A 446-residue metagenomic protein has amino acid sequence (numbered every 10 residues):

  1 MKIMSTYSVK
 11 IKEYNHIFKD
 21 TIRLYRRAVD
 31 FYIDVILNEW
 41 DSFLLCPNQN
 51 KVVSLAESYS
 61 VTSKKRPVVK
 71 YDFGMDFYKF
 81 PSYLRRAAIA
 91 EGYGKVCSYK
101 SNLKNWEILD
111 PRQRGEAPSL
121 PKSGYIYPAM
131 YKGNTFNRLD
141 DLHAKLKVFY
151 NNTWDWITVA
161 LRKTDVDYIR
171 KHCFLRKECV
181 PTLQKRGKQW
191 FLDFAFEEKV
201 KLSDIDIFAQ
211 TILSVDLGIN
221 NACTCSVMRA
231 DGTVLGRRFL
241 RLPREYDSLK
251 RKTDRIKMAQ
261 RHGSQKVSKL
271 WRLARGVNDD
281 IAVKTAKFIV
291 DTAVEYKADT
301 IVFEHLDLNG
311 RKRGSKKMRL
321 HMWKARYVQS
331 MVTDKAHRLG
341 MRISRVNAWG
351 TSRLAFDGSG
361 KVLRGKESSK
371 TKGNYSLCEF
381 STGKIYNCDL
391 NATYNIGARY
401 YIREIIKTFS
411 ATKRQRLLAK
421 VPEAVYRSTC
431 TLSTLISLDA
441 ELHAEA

Functional and structural regions predicted by a protein language model:
M1-H16, D155-T164, R238-L242: Generic detection of short hydrophobic beta-strand segments and adjacent strand-loop junctions
M1-Y93, L109: Gly/serine-rich nucleotide phosphate-binding loop at the start of the catalytic core of nucleotide/ADP-ribose-handling
I3, K188-A446: Positively charged, helix-rich recognition surfaces that bind polyanionic ligands
I17, K145-L161, K199-D204, K384-N387: Short, surface-exposed beta-strand/loop "edge" segments at domain boundaries and coil↔beta transitions
L24, A28, V35, D76 (+7 more regions): Residues that form generic nucleotide/phosphate-binding pockets
I36, W40, V96-E107, L339-I343: Long, hydrophobic, amphipathic alpha-helical segments used as structural scaffolds
S42-P47, N105-R114, H305, T408-L418: Short alpha-helical "patches" and their helix-cap loops
L55, Y59-R186, M322: Acidic carboxylate diad motif detector
